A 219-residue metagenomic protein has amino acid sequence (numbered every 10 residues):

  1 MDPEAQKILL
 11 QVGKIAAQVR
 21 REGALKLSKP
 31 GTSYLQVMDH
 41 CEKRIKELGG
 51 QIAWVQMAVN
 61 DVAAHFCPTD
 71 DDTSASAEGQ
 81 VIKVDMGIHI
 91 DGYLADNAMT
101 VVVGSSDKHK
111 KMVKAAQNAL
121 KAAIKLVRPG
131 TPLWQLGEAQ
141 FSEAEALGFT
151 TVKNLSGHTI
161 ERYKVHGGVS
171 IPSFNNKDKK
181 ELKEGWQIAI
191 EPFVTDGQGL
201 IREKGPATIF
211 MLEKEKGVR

Functional and structural regions predicted by a protein language model:
M1-R219: Active-site neighborhoods and metal-handling regions in enzymes and metal-associated proteins
